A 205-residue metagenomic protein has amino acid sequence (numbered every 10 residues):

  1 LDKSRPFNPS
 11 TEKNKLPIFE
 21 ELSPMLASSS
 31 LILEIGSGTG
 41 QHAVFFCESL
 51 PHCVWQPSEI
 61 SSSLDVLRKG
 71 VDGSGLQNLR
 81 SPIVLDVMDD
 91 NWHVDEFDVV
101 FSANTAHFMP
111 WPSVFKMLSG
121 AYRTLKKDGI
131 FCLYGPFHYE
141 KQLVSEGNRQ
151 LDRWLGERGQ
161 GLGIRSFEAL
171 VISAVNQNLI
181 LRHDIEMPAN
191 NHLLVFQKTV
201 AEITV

Functional and structural regions predicted by a protein language model:
L1-S28: Class I SAM-dependent methyltransferase Rossmann-like catalytic core, especially the SAM/SAH-binding loop
S29-G38: Conserved class I S-adenosyl-L-methionine
L33, V44-D90: Class I SAM-dependent methyltransferase SAM/SAH-binding core
W92-V100: A short acidic, Gly/Pro-enriched loop at the edge of an enzyme's catalytic core that lines a small-molecule cofactor
F115-K127: A short glycine-rich, Lys/Arg-flanked "PGG" loop and its adjoining helix->strand segment in the class I
D128-E140: Conserved beta-strand signature within the Rossmann-like core of class I S-adenosyl-L-methionine
V144-E168: Conserved Class I S-adenosyl-L-methionine
L179-V205: Core SAM-dependent methyltransferase catalytic element
